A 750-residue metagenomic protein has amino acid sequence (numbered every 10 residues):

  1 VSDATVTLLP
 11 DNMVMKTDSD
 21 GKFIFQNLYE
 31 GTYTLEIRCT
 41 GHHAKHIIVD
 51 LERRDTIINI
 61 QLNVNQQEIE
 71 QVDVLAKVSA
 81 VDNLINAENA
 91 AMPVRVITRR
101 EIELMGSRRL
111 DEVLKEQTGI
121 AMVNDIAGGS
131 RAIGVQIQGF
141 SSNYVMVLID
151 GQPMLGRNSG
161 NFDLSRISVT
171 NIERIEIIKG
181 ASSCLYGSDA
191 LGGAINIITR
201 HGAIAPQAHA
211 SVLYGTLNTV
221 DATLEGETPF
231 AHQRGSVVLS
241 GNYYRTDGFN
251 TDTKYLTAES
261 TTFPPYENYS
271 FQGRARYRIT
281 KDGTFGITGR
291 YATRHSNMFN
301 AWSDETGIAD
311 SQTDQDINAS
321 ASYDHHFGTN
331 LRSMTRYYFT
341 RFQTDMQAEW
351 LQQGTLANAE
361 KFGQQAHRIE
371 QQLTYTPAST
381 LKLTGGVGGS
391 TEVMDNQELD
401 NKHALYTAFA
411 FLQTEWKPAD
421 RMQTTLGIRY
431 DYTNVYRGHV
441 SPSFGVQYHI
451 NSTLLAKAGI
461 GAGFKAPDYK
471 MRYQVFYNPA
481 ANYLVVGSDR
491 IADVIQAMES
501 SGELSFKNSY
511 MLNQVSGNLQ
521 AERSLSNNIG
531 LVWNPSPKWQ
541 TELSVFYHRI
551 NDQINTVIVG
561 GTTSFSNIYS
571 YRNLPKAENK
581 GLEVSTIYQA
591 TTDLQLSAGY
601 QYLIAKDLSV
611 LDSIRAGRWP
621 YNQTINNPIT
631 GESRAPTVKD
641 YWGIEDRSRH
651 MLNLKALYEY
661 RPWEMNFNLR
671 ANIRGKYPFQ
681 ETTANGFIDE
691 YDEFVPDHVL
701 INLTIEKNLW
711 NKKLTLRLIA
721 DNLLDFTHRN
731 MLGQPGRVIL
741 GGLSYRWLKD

Functional and structural regions predicted by a protein language model:
D3-L9, R38-H42, E52-E103, S142: Short, acidic, small-residue-rich periplasmic hinge/interaction motif at the N-terminus of Gram-negative outer-membrane
I57-Q61, L110-V113, I133-Q136, L148 (+4 more regions): N-terminal periplasmic accessory domains that precede and gate Gram-negative outer-membrane beta-barrel machines
D111-P153, E173: Extracytoplasmic beta-strand/coil segments of soluble accessory domains associated with Gram-negative outer-membrane
P153-K179, G273: Short acidic/polar hinge/loop motifs at secondary-structure boundaries that mediate gating or recognition
C184, N196, I204, L213 (+1 more regions): Periplasmic-side early beta-strands and strand-to-turn transitions of outer-membrane beta-barrels
E227, R276-R278, G461, K639-D750: Conserved C-terminal beta-signal and adjacent last beta-strands/turns of outer-membrane beta-barrel proteins
Q272, E360-L373, F411, Q514-Q520 (+2 more regions): Outer membrane beta-barrel strand-and-loop segments of large Gram-negative receptors, especially TonB-dependent
S379, A419-D420, E542-N551, F565-T682 (+1 more regions): Gram-negative outer-membrane beta-barrel transporters
